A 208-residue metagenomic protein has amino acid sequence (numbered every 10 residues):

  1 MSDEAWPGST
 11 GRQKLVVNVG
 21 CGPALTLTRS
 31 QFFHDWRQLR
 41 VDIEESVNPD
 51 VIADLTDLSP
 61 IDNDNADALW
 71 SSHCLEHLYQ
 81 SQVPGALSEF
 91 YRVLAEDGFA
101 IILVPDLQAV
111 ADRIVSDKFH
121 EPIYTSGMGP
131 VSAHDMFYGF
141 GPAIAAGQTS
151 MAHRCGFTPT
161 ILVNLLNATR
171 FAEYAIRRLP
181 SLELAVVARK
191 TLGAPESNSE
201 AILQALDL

Functional and structural regions predicted by a protein language model:
M1-Q13: Class I SAM-dependent methyltransferase Rossmann-like catalytic core, especially the SAM/SAH-binding loop
S2-D3, V41, S88, A172: Intrinsic disorder/low-complexity signal
G8, D67, R154: Residue-level marker of regulatory loop/turn positions in helix-turn-helix DNA-binding domains and in histidine
G8, P60-I61, L166: Structural motif
T10-A24, Q31-R37, P159, P195 (+1 more regions): SAM-dependent nucleic-acid methyltransferase catalytic core
K14-D112, A188-K190: Conserved SAM-binding loop
Q82-E89, V93-A95, F99-L208: S-adenosyl-L-methionine-dependent methyltransferase catalytic module, highlighting the catalytic core
